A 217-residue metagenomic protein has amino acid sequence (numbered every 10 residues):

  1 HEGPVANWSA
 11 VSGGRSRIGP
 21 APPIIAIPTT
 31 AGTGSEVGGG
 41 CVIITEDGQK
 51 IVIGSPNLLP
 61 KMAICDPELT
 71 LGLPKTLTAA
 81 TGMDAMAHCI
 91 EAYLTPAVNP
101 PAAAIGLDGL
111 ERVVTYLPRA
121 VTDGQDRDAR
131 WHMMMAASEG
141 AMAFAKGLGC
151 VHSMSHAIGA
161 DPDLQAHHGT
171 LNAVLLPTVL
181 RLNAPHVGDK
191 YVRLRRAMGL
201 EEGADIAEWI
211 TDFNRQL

Functional and structural regions predicted by a protein language model:
H1-E68: Glycine/threonine-rich beta-strand-loop-alpha-helix active-site module that forms ligand/phosphate-binding
E2-V11, P162-G169, P185-H186: Phosphate-handling active-site elements
G3, Y93-N99, L148, R181-D189: Short helix-capping/linker segments at secondary-structure and domain boundaries
G32-T33, S138-H167: Glycine-rich phosphate/pyrophosphate-binding beta-alpha loops
G39-K146: Carboxylate- and glycine-rich phosphate/diphosphate-binding segment that chelates Mg2+/Mn2+
P100, A160-L175: Gly/Ser/Thr-rich active-site loops/lids in small-molecule metabolic enzymes that frequently grip phosphoryl groups
P177-L217: Mobile late-domain/C-terminal helix-loop "cap" segments that border catalytic sites or the cytosolic face
